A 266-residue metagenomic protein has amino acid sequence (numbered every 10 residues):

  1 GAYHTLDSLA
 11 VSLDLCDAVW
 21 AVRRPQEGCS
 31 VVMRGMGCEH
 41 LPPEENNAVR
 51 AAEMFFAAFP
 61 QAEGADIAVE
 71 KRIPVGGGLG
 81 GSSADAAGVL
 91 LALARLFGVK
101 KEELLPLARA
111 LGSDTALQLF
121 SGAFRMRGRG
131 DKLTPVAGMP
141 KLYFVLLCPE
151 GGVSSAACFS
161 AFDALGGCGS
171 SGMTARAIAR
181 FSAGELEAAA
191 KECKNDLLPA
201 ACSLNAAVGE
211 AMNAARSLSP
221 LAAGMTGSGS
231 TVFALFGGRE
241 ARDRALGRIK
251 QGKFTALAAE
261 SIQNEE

Functional and structural regions predicted by a protein language model:
G1-G77, R95-K101, M139-K141, C148-G151: ATP-binding N-lobe of GHMP and related small-molecule kinases
D17-A21, D114-Q118, F124-R125, V145 (+1 more regions): Short beta-strand scaffold segments in enzyme catalytic cores
V19-A21, A48, S82, L147 (+3 more regions): Residue-level signal for inorganic ion chemistry
E27-L41, R109, A183-K194: Short, basic/glycine-rich phosphate-binding loops at helix/coil junctions that contact nucleotide phosphates
F56-A68, A92-L111, R239-Q251: Phosphate-handling active-site elements
A68-F97, G112-S113, L221-F236: Glycine/serine-rich anion-binding loops at beta->alpha junctions that coordinate negatively charged ligand groups
A84, G88-A137: RNase III-family endoribonuclease catalytic core
F120, R125-A222, G237-K250, F254 (+1 more regions): Conserved, helical-rich catalytic subdomain that frames metal- and/or nucleotide-binding sites in enzyme alpha/beta
